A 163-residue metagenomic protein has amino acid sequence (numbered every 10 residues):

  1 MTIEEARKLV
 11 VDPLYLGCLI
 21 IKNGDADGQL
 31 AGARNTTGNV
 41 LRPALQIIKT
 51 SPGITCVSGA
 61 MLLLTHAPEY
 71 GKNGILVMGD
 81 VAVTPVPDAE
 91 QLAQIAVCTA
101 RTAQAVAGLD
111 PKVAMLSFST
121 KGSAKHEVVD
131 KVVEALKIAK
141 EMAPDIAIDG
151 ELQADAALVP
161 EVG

Functional and structural regions predicted by a protein language model:
M1-G163: Anion-binding alpha/beta catalytic cores of soluble intermediary-metabolism enzymes, centered on
